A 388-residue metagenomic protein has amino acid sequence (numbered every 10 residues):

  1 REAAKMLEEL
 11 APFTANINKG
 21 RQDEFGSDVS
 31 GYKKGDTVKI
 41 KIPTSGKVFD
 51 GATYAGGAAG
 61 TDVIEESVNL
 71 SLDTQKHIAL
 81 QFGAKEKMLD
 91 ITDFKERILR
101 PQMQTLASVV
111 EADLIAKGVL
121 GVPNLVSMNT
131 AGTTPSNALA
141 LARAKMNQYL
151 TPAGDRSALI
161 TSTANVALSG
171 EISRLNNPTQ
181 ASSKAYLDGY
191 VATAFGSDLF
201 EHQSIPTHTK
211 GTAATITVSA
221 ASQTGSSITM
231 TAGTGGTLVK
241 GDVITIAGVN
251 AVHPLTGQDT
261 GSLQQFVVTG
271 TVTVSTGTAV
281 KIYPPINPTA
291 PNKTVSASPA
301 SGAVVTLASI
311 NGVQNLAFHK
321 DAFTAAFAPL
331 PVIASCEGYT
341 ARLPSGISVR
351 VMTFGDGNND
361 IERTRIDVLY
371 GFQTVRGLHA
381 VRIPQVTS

Functional and structural regions predicted by a protein language model:
R1-E24, S30-Y32, N177-G211, N287-P288 (+1 more regions): Protruding loop/beta-arch "assembly-hinge" segments enriched in small, turn-prone residues
R1-L72, A380: N-terminal "assembly arms/tails" that initiate or stabilize quaternary assembly in self-assembling proteins
Q22-K34, T44-K47, S136-G170: Short, low-complexity, charged/polar segments at coil/turn and helix-coil boundaries
E24-V29, T130-N137, L141, S226-G236 (+1 more regions): Surface-exposed ligand/attachment interfaces on beta-rich extracellular proteins
G35-D36, T53-G56, S222-S226, S275-G277 (+1 more regions): Glycine-centered loop/turn motifs
I40, L70-A138, N147-A164, Y186-E201 (+1 more regions): Long, contiguous amphipathic alpha-helices that act as assembly "spine/axial" helices in icosahedral shell and virion
I91-D93, T229-T234, V351-N358: Exposed beta-sheet edge/beta-hairpin loop segments within beta-rich domains
A167-T289, I383, S388: Autoprocessing Asn-cyclization modules and mimics
